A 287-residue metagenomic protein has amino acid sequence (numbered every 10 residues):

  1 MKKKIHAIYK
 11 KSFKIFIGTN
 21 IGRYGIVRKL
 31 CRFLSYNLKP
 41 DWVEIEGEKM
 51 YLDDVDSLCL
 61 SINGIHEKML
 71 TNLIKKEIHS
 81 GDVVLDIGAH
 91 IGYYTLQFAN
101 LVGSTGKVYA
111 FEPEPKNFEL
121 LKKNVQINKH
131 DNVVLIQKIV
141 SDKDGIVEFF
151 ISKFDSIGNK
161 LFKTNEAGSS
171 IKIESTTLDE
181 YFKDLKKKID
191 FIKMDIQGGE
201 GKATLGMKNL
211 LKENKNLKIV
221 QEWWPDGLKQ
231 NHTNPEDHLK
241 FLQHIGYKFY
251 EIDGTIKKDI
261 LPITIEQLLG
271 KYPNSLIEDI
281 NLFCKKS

Functional and structural regions predicted by a protein language model:
M1-N124, N128, N165-A167, Y181-L185 (+1 more regions): S-adenosyl-L-methionine
L34-K39, D144-G145, Q243-G246: A short, compositionally biased
Y51, V134-I136, Y250: General small-molecule cofactor/ligand-binding pocket signal
D54-D56, D142, I151-K153, W223-P225 (+1 more regions): Non-catalytic surface loops within mature trypsin-like serine protease
N63-V83, H130, V134, K143-I151 (+4 more regions): Short internal loop-to-helix segment that lines adenine-nucleotide cofactor pockets
E180-S287: Conserved acidic-Pro-Pro-aromatic motif
